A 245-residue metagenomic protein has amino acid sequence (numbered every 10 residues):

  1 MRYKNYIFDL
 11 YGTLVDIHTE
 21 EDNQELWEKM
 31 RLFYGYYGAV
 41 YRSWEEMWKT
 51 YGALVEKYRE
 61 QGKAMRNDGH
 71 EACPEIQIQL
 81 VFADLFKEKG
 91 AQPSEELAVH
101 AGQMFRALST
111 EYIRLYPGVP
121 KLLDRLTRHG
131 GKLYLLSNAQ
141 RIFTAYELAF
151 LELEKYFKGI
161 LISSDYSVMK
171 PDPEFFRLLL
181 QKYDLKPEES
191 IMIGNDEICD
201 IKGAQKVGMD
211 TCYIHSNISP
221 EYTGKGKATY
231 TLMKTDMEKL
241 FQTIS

Functional and structural regions predicted by a protein language model:
M1-F8, D16-E20, Y37-E45, E96-A98 (+3 more regions): Asp-based, Mg2+/Mn2+-dependent phosphohydrolase catalytic module
E21-Y34: Basic, amphipathic juxtamembrane/active-site segments that coordinate anionic phosphate or diphosphate groups
K29, V81, G118, F175: Charged catalytic carboxylate motif
R31, R42-Q103: A metal-dependent, Asp-based hydrolase signature
K57-A72, A107-P117, K206, D210: Short amphipathic alpha-helical segments at helix boundaries and their inter-helical linkers
A72-L80, K87, S94-E95, A107-Y134 (+1 more regions): Short, acidic loop-to-helix structural element flanking the phosphoryl-transfer center in phosphate-processing enzymes
